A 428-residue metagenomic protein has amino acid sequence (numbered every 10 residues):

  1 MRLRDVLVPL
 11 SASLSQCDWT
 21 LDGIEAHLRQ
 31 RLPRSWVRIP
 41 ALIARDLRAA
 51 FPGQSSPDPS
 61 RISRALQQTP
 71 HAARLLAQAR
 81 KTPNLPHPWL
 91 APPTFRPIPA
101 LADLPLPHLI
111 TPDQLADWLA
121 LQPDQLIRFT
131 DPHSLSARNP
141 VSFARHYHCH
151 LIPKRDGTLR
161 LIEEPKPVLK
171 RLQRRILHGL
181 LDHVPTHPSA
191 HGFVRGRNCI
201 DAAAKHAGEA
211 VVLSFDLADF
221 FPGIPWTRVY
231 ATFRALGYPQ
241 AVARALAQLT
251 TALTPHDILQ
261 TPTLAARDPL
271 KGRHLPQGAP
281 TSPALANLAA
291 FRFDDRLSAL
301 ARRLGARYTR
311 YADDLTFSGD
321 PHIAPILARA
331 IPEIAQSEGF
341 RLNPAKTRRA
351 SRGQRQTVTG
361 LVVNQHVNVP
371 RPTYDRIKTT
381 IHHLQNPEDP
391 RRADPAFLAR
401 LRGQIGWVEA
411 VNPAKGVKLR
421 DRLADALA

Functional and structural regions predicted by a protein language model:
M1-I152, L159-L161, P165-L181, A190-V211 (+8 more regions): Right-hand nucleic-acid polymerase module
V212-D216: Short hydrophobic beta-strand that contains or immediately precedes a catalytic carboxylate
D219: Short, glycine/acidic-enriched loop or turn micro-motifs at the edges of active sites
R307-R310: Short beta-strand
D313-G319: Short beta-strand->loop micro-motif that forms the acidic, two-metal-ion catalytic signature in nucleotide-processing
